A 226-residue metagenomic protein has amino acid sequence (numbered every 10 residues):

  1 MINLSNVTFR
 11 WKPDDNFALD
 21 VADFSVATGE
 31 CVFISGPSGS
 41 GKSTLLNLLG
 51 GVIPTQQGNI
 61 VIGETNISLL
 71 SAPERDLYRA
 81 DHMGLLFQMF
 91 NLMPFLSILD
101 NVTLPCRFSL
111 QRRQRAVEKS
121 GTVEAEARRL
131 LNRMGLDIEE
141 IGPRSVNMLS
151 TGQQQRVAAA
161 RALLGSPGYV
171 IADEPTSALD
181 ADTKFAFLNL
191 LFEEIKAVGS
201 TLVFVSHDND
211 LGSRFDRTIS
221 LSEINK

Functional and structural regions predicted by a protein language model:
G50: Helix-to-loop junction immediately C-terminal to a conserved catalytic motif
G58-N66: Conserved ABC transporter NBD signature motif
I67-G84: ABC ATPase NBD coupling module
S145-L149, Q153: Conserved ABC ATPase signature
A159-A160: Hydrophobic anchor residue at the start of the ABC signature
S166: Conserved catalytic motifs of ABC-family nucleotide-binding domains
V170-D173: Catalytic Walker B motif of ABC-type/P-loop ATPase nucleotide-binding domains
